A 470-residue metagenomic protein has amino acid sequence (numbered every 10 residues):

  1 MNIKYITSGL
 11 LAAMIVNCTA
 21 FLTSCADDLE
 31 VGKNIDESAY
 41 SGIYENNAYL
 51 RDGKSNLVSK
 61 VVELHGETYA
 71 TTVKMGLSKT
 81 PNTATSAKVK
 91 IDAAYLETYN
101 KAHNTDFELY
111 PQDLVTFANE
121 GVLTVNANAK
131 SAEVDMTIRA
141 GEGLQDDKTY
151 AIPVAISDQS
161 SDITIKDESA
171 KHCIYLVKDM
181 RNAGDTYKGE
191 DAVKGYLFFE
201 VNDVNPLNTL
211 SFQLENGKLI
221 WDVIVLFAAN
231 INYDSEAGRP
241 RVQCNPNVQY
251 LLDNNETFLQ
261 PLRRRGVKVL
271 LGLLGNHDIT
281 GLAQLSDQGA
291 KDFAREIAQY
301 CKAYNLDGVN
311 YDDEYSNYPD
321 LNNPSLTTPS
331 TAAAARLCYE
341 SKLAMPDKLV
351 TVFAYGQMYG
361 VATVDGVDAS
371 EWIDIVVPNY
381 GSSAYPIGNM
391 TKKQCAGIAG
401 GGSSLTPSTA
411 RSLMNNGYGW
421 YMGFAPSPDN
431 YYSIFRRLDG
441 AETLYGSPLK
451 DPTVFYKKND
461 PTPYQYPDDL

Functional and structural regions predicted by a protein language model:
M1-L11: Bacterial N-terminal signal peptides that target proteins for export
L11-T19: Hydrophobic helical h-region of N-terminal Sec-dependent signal peptides in bacterial secretory/periplasmic proteins
A20-S24: C-terminal motif of bacterial Sec signal peptides marking the signal peptidase cleavage site
A26-S86, I91-L114, A118, T124-T137 (+1 more regions): Secreted glycan hydrolases and related glycan-binding modules that recognize and/or cleave
